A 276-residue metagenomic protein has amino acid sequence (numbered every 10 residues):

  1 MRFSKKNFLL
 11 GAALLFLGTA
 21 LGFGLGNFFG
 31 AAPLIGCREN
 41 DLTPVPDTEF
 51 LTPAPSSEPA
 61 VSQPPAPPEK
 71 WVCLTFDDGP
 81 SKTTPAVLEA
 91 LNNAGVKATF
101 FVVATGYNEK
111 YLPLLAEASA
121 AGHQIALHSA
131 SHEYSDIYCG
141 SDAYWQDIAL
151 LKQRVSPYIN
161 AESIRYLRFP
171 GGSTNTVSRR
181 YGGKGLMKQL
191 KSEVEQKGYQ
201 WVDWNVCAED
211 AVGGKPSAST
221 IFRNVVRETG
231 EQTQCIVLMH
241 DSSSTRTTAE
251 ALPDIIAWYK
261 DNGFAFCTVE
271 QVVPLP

Functional and structural regions predicted by a protein language model:
M1-C73, E89-A98, P157, N205 (+1 more regions): Terminal accessory/targeting
F8-L10, T19, P59-V61, K110 (+5 more regions): Sparse, context-dependent recognition of short Cys/His-centered cofactor- or disulfide-binding micro-motifs
F16, G22, S62-P64, L88 (+7 more regions): Short, flexible coil/linker segments at or flanking structured domains
L42-F169, A265, P274-L275: Active-site beta->alpha N-cap acidic-glycine motif
H132-L238, S242-W258, F264, Q271-V272: Catalytic domains of cell-wall/extracellular-matrix polysaccharide-remodeling enzymes, centered on de-N-acetylation
